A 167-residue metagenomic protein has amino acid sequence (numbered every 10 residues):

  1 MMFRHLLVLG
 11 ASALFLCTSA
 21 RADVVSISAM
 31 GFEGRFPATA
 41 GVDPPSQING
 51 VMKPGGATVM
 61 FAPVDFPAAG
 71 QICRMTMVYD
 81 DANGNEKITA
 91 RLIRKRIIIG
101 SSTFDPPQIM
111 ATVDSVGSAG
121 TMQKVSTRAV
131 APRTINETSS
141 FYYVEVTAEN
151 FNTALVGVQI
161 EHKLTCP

Functional and structural regions predicted by a protein language model:
M1-L7: Bacterial N-terminal signal peptides that target proteins for export
V8-F15: Bacterial N-terminal signal peptides
T18-A22: Sec/Tat signal peptide C-region and signal peptidase I cleavage site
V51-A69: Short beta-strands within extracellular/lumenal beta-sheet-rich domains
Q71-D81: A short beta-strand element within beta-rich, extracytoplasmic domains of secreted/secretory-pathway proteins
N85-I98: Short, surface-exposed beta-strand/strand-loop-strand elements in extracellular ectodomains
T103-T134: Extracellular carbohydrate recognition and processing domains and analogous Trp-centered ligand-binding platforms
V130-N152: Noncatalytic modules at the cell exterior or secretory-pathway interfaces, chiefly beta-strand-rich lectin/adhesion
